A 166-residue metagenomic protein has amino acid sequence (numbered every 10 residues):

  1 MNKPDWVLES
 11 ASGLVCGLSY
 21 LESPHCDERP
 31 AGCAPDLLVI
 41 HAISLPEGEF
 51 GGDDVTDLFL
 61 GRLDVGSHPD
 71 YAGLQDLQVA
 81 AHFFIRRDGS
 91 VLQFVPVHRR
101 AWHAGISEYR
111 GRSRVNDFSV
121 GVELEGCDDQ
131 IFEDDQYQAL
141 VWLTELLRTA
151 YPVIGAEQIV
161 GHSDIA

Functional and structural regions predicted by a protein language model:
N2-R29, L37, A42-V153: Active-site-adjacent loop/helix surface patches within enzyme catalytic domains that shape the substrate-binding cleft
A34-P35, A156: A broad structural signal for short, well-ordered beta-strand segments within beta-sheet-rich domains
A150-A166: Acidic/histidine-rich, metal-coordinating catalytic segments
